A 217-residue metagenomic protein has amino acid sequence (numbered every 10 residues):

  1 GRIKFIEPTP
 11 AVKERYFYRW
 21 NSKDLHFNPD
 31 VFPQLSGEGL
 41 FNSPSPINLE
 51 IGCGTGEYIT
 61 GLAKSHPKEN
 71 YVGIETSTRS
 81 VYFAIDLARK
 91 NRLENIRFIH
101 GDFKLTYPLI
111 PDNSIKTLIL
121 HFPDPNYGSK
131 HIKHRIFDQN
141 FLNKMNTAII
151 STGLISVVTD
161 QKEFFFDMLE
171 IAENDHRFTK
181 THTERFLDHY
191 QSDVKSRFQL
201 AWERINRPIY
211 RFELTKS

Functional and structural regions predicted by a protein language model:
G1-I47, E57-K64: S-adenosyl-L-methionine
G52-G54: Class I SAM-dependent methyltransferase "Motif I" SAM/SAH-binding loop
S77: Conserved SAM/SAH-binding beta-strand->alpha-helix loop
A84: Conserved SAM-binding loop
L87-D112: S-adenosyl-L-methionine
F137-S151: A short glycine-rich, Lys/Arg-flanked "PGG" loop and its adjoining helix->strand segment in the class I
T152-T159: Conserved beta-strand signature within the Rossmann-like core of class I S-adenosyl-L-methionine
E170, D175-S217: Class I S-adenosyl-L-methionine
